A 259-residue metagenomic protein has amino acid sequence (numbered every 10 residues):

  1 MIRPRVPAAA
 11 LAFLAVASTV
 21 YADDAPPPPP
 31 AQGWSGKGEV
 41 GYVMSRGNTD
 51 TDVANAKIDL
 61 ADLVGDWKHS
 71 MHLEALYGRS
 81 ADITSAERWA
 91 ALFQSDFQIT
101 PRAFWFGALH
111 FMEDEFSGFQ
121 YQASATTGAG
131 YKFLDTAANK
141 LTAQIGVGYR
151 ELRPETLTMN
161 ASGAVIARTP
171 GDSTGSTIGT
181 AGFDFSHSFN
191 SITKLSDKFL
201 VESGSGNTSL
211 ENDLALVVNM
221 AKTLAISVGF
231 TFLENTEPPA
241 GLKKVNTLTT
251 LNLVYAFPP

Functional and structural regions predicted by a protein language model:
M1-Q32, P258-P259: Cleavable N-terminal export/targeting peptides
A22, D62-D66, Q94, I99-P101 (+5 more regions): Outer-membrane beta-barrel proteins
W34, D66-M71, R102-W105, A137-L141 (+3 more regions): Repeated loop/turn-to-beta-strand initiation elements of outer-membrane beta-barrel proteins
W34-G36, D52-I58, L73, E87-F93 (+6 more regions): Hydrophobic, lipid-facing positions within transmembrane beta-strands of outer-membrane proteins
Y42-R46, V64-D66, A75-R79, F111-E115 (+4 more regions): Transmembrane beta-strands of outer-membrane beta-barrel pores
M44-D52, S80-A86, E113-Q120, E202-L210 (+1 more regions): Solvent-exposed loop/turn segments connecting transmembrane beta-strands in outer-membrane beta-barrel proteins
A138-T223: Outer-membrane beta-barrel transmembrane domain signature
L216-N219, V245-P259: Outer-membrane beta-barrel "beta-signal"
